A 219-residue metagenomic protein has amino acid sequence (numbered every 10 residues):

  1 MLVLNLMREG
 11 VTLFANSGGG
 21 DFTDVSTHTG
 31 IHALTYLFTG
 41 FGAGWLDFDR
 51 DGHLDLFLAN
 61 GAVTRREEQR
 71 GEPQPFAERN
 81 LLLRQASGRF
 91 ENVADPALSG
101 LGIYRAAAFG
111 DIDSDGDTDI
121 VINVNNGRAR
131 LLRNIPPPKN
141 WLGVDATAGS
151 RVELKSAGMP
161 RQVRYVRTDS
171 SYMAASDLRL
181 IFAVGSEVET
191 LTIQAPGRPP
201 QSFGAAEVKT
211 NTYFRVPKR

Functional and structural regions predicted by a protein language model:
M1-N5, L56-N60, D115, D119-V124: Hydrophobic beta-strand segments that make up the repeating blades of beta-propeller and related beta-repeat
L4-N5, A33-Y36, Q69-Q74: Short consensus segments that form the blades of beta-propeller domains, in both extracellular/periplasmic
M7-E9, V63-R65, G127-R128: Short glycine/acidic-enriched loop and turn motifs that connect beta-strands
G20-A33, G88-A97: Blade-edge beta-strand/turn elements of extracellular beta-propeller and related beta-sheet repeat scaffolds
G40-R50, R105-S114: Beta-propeller blade termini
A59-P75: Short, conserved, GDST-rich strand-edge loop motifs in beta-rich repeat architectures
P75-E78, A86-R219: Gly/Ser/Thr/Pro-enriched helix-cap/hinge segments flanking short amphipathic alpha-helices
